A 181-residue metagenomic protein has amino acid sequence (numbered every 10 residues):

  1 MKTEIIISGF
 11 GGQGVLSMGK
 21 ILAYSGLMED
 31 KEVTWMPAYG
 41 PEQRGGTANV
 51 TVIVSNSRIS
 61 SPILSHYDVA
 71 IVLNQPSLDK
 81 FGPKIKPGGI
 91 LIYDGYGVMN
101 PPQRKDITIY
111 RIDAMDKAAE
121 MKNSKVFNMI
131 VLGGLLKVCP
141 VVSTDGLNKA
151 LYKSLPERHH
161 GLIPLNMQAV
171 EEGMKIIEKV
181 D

Functional and structural regions predicted by a protein language model:
M1-D181: Active-site cofactor/cluster-binding pocket
